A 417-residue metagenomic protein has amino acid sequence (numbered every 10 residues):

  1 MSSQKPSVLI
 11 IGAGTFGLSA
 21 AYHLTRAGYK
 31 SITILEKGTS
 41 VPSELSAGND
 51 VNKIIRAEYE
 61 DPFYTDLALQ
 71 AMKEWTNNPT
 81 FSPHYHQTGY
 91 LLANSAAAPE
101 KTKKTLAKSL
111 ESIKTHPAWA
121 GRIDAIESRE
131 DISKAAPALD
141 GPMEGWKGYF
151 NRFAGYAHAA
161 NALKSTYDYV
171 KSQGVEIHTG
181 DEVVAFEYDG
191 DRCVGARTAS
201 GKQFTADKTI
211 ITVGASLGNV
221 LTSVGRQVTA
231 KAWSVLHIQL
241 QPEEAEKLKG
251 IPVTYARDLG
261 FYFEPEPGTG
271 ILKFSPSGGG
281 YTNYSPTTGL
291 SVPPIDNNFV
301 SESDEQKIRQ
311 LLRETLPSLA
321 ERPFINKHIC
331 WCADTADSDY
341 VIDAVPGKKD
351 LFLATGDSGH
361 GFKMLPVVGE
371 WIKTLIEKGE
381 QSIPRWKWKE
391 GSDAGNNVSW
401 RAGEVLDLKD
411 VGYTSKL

Functional and structural regions predicted by a protein language model:
S2-F16, T33: Beta1/beta-strand and adjacent pyrophosphate-binding region of the FAD-binding site in flavoprotein oxidoreductases
L9-I11, L35, Q203-S216, G369: Short hydrophobic core segments
Y22-A27, P83-G89, F204, K208 (+2 more regions): Active-site substrate-recognition segment that forms the wall of the catalytic cavity or substrate channel
T25-A47: Glycine-rich FAD pyrophosphate-binding loop
V51-A135, G145: Dinucleotide-binding Rossmann-like beta1-alpha1 core, especially the glycine-rich loop that anchors the ADP
D66-L69, A97-T105, Y149-Y169, N297-D304: Short beta-strand to alpha-helix junction loop
Y149-S200, F204-K208, T212: Helical element adjacent to the flavin cofactor pocket in flavoenzyme catalytic cores
K307-L417: C-terminal catalytic lobe of FAD-dependent flavoproteins
